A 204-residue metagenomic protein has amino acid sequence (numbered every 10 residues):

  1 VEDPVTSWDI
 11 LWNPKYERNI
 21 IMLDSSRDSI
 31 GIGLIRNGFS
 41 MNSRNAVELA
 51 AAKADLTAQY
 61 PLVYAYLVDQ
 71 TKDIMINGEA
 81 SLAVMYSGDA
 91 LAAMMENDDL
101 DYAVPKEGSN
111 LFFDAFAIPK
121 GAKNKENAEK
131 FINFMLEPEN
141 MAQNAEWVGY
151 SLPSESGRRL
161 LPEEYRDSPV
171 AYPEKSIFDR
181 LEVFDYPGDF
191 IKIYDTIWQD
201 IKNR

Functional and structural regions predicted by a protein language model:
V1, I35-R36, F113-N124, Q143: A bilobed periplasmic-binding-protein/Venus flytrap-type ligand-binding module shared by bacterial periplasmic
V1-E2, R18, S26-I30, G88-L91 (+3 more regions): Solvent-exposed loop/turn segments at secondary-structure junctions within structured extracellular/periplasmic domains
V1-E79: Extracytoplasmic ligand-binding site segments that recognize negatively charged/polar headgroups
W8, T71-I74, A90, A128 (+1 more regions): Short, hydrophobic alpha-helical packing/hinge segments within bilobed ligand-binding/sensory domains
L49-A58, Y64, E96-A122, R166: Periplasmic-binding protein-like
I76-N77, L82-D99: A ligand-binding cleft/hinge motif common to bilobed small-molecule-binding domains
P119-F178: Mature extracytoplasmic/periplasmic domains
K175-R204: Conserved C-terminal helix/tail region of periplasmic/extracytoplasmic solute-binding proteins
